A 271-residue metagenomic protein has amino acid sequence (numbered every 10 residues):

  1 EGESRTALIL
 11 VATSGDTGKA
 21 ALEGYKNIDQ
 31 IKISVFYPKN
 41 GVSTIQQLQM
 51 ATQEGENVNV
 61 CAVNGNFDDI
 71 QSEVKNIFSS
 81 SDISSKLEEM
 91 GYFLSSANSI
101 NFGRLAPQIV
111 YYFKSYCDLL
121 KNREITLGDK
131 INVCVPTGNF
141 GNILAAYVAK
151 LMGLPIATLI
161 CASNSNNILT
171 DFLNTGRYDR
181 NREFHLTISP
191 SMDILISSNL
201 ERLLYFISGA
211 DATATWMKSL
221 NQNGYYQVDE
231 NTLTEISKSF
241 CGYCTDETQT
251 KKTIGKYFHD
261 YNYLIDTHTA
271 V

Functional and structural regions predicted by a protein language model:
E1-V271: PLP-dependent amino-acid enzyme catalytic core
